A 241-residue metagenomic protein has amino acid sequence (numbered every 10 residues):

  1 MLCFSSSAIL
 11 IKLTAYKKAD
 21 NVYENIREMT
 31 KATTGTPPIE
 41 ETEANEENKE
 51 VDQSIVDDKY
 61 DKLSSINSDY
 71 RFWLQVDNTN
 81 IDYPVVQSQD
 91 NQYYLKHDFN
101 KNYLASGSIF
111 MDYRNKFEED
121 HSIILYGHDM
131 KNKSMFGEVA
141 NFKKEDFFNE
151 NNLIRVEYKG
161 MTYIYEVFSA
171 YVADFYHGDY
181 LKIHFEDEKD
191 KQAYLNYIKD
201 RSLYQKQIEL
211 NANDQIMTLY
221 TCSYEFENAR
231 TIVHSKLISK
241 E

Functional and structural regions predicted by a protein language model:
L2-E241: Solvent-exposed, non-transmembrane regions of membrane-associated and secreted proteins
